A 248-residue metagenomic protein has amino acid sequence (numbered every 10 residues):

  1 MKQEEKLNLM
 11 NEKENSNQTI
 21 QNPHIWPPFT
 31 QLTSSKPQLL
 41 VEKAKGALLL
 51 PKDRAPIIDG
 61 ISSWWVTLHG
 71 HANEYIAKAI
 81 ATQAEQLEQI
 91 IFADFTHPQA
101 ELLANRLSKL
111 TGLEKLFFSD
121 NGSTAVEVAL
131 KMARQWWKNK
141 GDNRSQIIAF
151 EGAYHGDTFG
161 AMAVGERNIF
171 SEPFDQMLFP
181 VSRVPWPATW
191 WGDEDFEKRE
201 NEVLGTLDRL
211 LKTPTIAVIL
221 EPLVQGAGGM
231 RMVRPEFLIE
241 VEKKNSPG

Functional and structural regions predicted by a protein language model:
M1-K115, S246: N-terminal glycine-rich, Lys/His-bearing helix-loop that initiates the first secondary-structure elements of many
K52, F150, L220-E221: Generic beta-strand/beta-sheet core signal
S63, Q86-L87, A188-W191, L223-G226: A short, flexible beta-alpha/helix-coil linker loop
A104-A217: PLP-dependent aspartate aminotransferase-fold enzymes
E194-E197, G229-V233: Short, solvent-exposed loop/turn segments at secondary-structure boundaries
P214-G229: Short acidic, glycine-rich surface-loop motifs adjacent to enzyme active sites
R231-G248: Catalytic PLP-binding core of fold-type I/II PLP enzymes
